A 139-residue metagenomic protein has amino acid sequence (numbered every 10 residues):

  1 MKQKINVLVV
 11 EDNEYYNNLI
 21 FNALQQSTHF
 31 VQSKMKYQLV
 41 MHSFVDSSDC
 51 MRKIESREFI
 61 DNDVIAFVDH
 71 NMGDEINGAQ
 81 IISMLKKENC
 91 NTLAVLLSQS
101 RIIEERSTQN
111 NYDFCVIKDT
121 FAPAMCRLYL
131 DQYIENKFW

Functional and structural regions predicted by a protein language model:
K4-Q25: Conserved acidic segment of CheY-like receiver
V9, F67-D69, L96-S98: Conserved beta-strand segments of the P-loop GTPase G domain that flank and frequently precede/overlap
D12, S43-V45, L97-I102, T108-W139: Output/docking surface of receiver
F21, K34-I65: Acidic, metal-coordinating helix/loop segments flanking the phosphotransfer/catalytic sites of two-component signaling
S47, E58-M84: Conserved phosphotransfer microenvironments
C50-R57, M84, M125, Y129: CheY-like receiver
E55-I60, L85-N91, N110: Conserved phosphotransfer cores of two-component systems
I81, L85, C90-E104, C115: A short, hydrophobic beta-strand element within the central beta-sheet of small alpha/beta folds
